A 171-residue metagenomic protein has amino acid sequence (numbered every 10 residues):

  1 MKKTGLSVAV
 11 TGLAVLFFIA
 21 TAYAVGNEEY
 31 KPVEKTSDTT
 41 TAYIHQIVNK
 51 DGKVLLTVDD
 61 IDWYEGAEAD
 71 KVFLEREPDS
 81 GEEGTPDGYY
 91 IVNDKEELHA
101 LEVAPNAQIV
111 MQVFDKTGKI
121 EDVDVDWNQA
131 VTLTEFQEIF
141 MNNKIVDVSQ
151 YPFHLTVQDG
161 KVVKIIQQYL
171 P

Functional and structural regions predicted by a protein language model:
M1-V25: Sec-dependent N-terminal signal peptides of Gram-positive bacterial secreted proteins and lipoproteins
A24-P171: Solvent-exposed hydroxyl-ligand-binding patches built from regularly spaced Ser/Thr and small hydrophobics
